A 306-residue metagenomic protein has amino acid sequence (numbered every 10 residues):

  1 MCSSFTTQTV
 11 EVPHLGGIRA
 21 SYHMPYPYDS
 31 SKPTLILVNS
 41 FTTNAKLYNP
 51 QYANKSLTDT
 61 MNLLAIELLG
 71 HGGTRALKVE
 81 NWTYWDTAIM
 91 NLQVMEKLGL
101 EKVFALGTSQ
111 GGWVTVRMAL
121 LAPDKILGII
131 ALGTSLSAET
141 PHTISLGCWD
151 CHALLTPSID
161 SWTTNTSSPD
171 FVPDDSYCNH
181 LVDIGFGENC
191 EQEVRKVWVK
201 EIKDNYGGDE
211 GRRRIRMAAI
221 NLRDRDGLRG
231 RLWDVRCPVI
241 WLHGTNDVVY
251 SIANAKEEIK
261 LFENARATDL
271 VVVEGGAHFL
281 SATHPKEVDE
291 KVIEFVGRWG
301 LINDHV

Functional and structural regions predicted by a protein language model:
H14-A76, E80: Conserved HGGG/HGGXW glycine-rich cap/lid loop of the alpha/beta-hydrolase fold
L15, N62-L106, L121, E290: Active-site loop/oxyanion-hole signature of alpha/beta-hydrolase fold enzymes
W113-V116, L120-L121, I126-D174: Flexible "cap/lid" loop of the alpha/beta hydrolase fold
T140, P169-D234: Conserved alpha/beta-hydrolase catalytic His-Asp/Glu region
V235, W241-H243, D247: Short beta-strand/loop motif that positions the catalytic acidic residue of the alpha/beta-hydrolase fold
C237, S251-K260: Short alpha-helix in the alpha/beta-hydrolase fold that links the catalytic acid
N246-Y250, H278: Acidic catalytic loop of the alpha/beta-hydrolase fold
A265-V306: Catalytic active-site module of serine/aspartate enzymes centered on a nucleophile-bearing elbow/loop
